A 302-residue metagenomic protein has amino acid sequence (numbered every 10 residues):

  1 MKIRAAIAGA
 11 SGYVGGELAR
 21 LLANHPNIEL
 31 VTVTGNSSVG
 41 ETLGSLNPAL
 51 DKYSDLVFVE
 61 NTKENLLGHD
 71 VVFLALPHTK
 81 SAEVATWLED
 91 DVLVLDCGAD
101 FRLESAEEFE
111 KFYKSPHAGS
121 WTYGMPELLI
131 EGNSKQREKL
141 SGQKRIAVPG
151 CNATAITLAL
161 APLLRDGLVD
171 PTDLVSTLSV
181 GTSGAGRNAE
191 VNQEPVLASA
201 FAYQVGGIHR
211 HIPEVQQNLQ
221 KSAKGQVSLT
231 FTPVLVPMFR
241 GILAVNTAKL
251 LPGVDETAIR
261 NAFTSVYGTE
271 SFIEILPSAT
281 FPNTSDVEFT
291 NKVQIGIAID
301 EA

Functional and structural regions predicted by a protein language model:
M1-V205, K224, D286, A298-E301: N-terminal Rossmann-like NAD(P) cofactor-binding subdomain of oxidoreductases, focused on the glycine-rich
A19, T157-A161, I212-Q216, R260 (+2 more regions): Predominant activation on well-ordered alpha-helical scaffold segments within soluble catalytic domains
L22, P26, L219, A223 (+1 more regions): Structural signal for hydrophobic packing residues in well-ordered secondary-structure cores of soluble enzyme domains
K135-K139, K221-V227, L251-A258: Short, glycine- and charge-enriched coil/turn segments that flank and shape catalytic ligand pockets
A155-I156, S183-R187, M238-I242, V254-E256: Short acidic/glycine-rich loop or secondary-structure boundary segments that cap or lie
Y203-G207, V234-P237, N283-V287: Short Gly/Pro-enriched turn/cap motifs at secondary-structure boundaries
H209-F231, L235-F239, L243-V245: Oxyanion-binding "anion nests"
T247-A302: C-terminal active-site/capping subdomain that shapes the small-molecule cofactor and substrate pocket of enzyme
